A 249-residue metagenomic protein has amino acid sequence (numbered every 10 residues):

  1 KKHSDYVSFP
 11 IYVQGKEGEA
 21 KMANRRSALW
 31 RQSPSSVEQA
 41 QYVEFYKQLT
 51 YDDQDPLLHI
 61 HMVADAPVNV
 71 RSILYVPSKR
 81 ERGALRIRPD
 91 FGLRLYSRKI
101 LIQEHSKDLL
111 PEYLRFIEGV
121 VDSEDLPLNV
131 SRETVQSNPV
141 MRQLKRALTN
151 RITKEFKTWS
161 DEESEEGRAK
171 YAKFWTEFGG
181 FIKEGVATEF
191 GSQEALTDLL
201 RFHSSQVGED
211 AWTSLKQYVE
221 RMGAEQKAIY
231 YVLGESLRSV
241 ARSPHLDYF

Functional and structural regions predicted by a protein language model:
K1-F249: Conserved GHKL (Bergerat-fold) ATPase module
